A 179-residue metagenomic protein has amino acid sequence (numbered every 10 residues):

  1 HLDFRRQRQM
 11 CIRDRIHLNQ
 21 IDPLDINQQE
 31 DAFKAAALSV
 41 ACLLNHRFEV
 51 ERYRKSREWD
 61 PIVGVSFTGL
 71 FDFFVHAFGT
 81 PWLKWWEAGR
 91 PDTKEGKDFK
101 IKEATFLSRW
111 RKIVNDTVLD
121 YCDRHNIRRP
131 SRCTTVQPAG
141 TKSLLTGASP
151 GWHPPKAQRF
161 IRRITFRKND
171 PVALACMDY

Functional and structural regions predicted by a protein language model:
H1-R8, I12: Single conserved hydrophobic/aromatic residue that forms the stacking wall/gate of nucleotide- or nucleobase-binding
R6, I16-N19, N27-F33, G147-Y179: Extended active-site and interfacial segments that coordinate phosphate-rich ligands in large catalytic machineries
Q9, A36-E49, F74, T146-G147: Active-site-adjacent bridging/hinge elements
C11, L18-A36, K55-I62, E95-I113 (+1 more regions): Catalytic cores of large soluble enzymes that bind and process phosphate-bearing ligands
D14, N19, A37, A41 (+3 more regions): Predominant activation on well-ordered alpha-helical scaffold segments within soluble catalytic domains
D14-N19, F73, T134-A139, S143-G147 (+1 more regions): Generic beta-strand/beta-sheet core signal
D22, W82-K84, P154: Short, solvent-exposed secondary-structure capping/transition elements
L44-R54, E58, I62, G69 (+1 more regions): Internal maturation/activation junctions in enzymes
